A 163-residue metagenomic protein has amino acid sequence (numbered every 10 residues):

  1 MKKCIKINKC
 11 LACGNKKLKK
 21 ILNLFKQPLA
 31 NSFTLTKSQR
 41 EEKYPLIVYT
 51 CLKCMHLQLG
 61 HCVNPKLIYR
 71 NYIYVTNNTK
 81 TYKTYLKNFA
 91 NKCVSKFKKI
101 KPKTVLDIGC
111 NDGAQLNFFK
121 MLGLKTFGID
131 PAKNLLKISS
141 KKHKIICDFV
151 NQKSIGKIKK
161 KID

Functional and structural regions predicted by a protein language model:
K2-T81: N-terminal juxtadomain amphipathic helix that follows a signal peptide/anchor or precedes a small N-terminal auxiliary
T84-K101: Conserved alpha-helix/loop element of class I SAM-dependent methyltransferases that forms part of the SAM/SAH-binding
K101-N111: Conserved class I S-adenosyl-L-methionine
D112-G123: Conserved SAM-binding loop of SAM-dependent methyltransferases across substrates and taxa, primarily the Class I
K125-D130: Conserved SAM-binding motif I beta-strand of class I
A132-N134: Conserved SAM/SAH-binding beta-strand->alpha-helix loop
K141-I155: Conserved SAM-binding strand-loop segment of SAM-dependent methyltransferases
I155-D163: A short acidic, Gly/Pro-enriched loop at the edge of an enzyme's catalytic core that lines a small-molecule cofactor
